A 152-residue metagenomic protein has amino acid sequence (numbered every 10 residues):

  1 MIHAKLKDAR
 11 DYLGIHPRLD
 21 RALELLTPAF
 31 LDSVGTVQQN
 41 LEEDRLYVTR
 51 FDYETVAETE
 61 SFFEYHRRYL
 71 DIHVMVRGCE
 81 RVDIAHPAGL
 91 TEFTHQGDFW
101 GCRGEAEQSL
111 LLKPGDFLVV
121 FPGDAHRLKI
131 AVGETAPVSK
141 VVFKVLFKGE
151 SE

Functional and structural regions predicted by a protein language model:
M1-Y65: A short, N-terminal "cap"/entry segment at the start of jelly-roll beta-barrel domains of the cupin/DSBH fold
E64-H66, H126-R127: Histidine-centered active-site/metal-ligand motif
R68-L70, V74-V82, H86-G89, H95-W100: Glycine- and acidic-residue-biased ligand/ion/polar-headgroup-sensing regions
I72, F117-V119, T135-E152: A short hydrophobic beta-strand segment most commonly corresponding to one strand of the jelly-roll/cupin
F93-L111: An anionic, turn-rich surface loop/hairpin at beta-sheet edges that serves as a generic interaction/coordination patch
R103, L111-I130: Conserved metal-binding segment of the jelly-roll/cupin
